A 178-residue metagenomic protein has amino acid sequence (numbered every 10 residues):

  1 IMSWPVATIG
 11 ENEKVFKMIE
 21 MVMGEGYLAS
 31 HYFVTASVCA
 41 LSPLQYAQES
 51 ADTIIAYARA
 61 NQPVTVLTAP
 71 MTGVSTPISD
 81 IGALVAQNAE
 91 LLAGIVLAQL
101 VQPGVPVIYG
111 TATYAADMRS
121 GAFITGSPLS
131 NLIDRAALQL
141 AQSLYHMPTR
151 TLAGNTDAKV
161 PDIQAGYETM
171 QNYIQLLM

Functional and structural regions predicted by a protein language model:
I1-L177: Helix-rich catalytic cores of soluble enzyme domains
